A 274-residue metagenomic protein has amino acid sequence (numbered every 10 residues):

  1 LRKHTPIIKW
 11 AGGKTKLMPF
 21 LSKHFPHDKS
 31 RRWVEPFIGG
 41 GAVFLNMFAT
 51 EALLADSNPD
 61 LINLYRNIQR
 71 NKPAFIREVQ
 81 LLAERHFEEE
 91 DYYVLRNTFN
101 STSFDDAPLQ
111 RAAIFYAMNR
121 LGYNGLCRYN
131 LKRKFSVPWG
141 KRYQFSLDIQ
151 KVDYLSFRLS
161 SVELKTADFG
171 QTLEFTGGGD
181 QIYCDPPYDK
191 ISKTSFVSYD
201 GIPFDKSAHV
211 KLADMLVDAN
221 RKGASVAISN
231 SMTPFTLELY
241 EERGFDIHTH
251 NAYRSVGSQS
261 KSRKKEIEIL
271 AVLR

Functional and structural regions predicted by a protein language model:
L1-L17, K23-R31, N71-V197, K211 (+1 more regions): SAM-dependent nucleic-acid methyltransferase catalytic core
H24, K29-R85: Conserved S-adenosyl-L-methionine
F37-A42, K151-V152, S231-P234: Short, polar loop motifs at secondary-structure junctions
I38, P59, Q171, Y188 (+1 more regions): Short, glycine/acidic-enriched loop or turn micro-motifs at the edges of active sites
F48, S160, E242-R243: Short, structured coil segments at secondary-structure junctions
A55, A167, S229: The conserved SAM/SAH-binding core of class I Rossmann-like methyltransferase domains, concentrating on the hydrophobic
D205-R274: Long, positively charged, glycine-interspersed low-complexity recognition regions
